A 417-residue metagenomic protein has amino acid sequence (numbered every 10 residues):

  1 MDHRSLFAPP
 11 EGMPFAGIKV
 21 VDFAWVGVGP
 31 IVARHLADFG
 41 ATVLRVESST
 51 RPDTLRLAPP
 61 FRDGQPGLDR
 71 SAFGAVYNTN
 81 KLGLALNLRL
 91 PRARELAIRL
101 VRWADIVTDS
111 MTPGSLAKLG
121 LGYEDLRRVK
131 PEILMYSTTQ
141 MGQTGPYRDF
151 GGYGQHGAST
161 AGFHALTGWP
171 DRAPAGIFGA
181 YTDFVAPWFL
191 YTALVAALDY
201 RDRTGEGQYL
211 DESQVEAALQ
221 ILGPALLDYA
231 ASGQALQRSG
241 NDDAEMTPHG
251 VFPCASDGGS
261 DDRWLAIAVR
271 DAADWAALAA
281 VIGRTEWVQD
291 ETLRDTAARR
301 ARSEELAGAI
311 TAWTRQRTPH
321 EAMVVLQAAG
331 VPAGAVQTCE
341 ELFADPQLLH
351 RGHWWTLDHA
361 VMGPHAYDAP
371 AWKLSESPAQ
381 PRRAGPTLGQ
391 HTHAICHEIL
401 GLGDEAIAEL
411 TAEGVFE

Functional and structural regions predicted by a protein language model:
M1-E206, T387, H393-E417: N-terminal helix-loop segment corresponding to the beta1-alpha1 unit of nucleotide/adenylate-binding folds
M1-K19, Q237, M246-T247, P253-G258 (+1 more regions): Terminal low-complexity tails and localization/encapsulation signals of metabolic enzymes
V21-A24, L84-L86, D183, R263-R270 (+4 more regions): Short, well-ordered beta-strand elements within core beta-sheets of diverse protein domains
T50, M141-G142, Q214-L219, S256-G258 (+2 more regions): Glycine-rich beta-alpha junction loops
Q143, D171-G179, D202-A218, Q237-A244 (+2 more regions): Conserved Rossmann-fold dehydrogenase catalytic segment
R172-T182, S256-R263, S377: Flexible glycine/proline-enriched surface loops and loop-helix/loop-strand junctions
P187-G207, Q220-S232, A279-R284: Oxidoreductase and adenylate-handling cofactor-binding alpha/beta cores
P248-A329, A333: Aromatic-enriched alpha-helical interface/lid elements that frame and gate functional surfaces
